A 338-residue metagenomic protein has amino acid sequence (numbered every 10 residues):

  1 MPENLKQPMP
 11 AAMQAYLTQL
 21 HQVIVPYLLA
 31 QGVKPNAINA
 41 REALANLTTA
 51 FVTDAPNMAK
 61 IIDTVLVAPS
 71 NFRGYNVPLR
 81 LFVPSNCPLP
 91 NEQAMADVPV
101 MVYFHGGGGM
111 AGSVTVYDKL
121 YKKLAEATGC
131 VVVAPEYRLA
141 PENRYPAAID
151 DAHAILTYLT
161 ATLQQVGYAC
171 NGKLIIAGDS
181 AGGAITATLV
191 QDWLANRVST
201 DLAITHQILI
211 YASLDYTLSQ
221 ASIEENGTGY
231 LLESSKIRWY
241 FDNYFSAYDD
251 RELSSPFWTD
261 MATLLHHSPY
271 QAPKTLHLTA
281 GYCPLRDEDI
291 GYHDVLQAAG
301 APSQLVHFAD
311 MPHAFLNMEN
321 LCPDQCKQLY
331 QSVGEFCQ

Functional and structural regions predicted by a protein language model:
M1-C87: A glycine/proline-hinged amphipathic helix-loop "lid/cap" segment that gates access to hydrophobic ligand pockets
N71, L79-D97, W258-L265: Short beta-strand-to-loop junctions in surface cap/lid or active-site-entrance loops
A96-G106: Short beta-strand element of the alpha/beta-hydrolase
T115-A134: Short amphipathic alpha-helix adjacent to the substrate-entry channel of hydrolases
N143-Q165, T188, V333: Alpha/beta-hydrolase active-site loop
V166-S180: Alpha/beta-hydrolase fold nucleophile elbow
G172, T188-Q338: Alpha/beta hydrolase fold serine-hydrolase catalytic domain that processes acyl esters and thioesters
G178-T188: Glycine-rich nucleophile elbow surrounding the catalytic serine of serine-hydrolase chemistry
